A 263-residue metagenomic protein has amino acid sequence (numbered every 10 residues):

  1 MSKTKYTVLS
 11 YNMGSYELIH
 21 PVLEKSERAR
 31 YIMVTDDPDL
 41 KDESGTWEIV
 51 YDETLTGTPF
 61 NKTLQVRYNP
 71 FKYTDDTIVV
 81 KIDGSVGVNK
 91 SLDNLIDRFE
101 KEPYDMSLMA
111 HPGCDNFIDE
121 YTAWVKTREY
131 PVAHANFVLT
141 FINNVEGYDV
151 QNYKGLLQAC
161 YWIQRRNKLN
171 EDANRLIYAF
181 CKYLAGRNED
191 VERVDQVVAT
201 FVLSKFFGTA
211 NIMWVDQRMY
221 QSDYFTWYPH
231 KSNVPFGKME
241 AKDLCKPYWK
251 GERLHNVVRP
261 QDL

Functional and structural regions predicted by a protein language model:
M1-L263: Glycosyltransferase catalytic domains, chiefly GT-A lineage
